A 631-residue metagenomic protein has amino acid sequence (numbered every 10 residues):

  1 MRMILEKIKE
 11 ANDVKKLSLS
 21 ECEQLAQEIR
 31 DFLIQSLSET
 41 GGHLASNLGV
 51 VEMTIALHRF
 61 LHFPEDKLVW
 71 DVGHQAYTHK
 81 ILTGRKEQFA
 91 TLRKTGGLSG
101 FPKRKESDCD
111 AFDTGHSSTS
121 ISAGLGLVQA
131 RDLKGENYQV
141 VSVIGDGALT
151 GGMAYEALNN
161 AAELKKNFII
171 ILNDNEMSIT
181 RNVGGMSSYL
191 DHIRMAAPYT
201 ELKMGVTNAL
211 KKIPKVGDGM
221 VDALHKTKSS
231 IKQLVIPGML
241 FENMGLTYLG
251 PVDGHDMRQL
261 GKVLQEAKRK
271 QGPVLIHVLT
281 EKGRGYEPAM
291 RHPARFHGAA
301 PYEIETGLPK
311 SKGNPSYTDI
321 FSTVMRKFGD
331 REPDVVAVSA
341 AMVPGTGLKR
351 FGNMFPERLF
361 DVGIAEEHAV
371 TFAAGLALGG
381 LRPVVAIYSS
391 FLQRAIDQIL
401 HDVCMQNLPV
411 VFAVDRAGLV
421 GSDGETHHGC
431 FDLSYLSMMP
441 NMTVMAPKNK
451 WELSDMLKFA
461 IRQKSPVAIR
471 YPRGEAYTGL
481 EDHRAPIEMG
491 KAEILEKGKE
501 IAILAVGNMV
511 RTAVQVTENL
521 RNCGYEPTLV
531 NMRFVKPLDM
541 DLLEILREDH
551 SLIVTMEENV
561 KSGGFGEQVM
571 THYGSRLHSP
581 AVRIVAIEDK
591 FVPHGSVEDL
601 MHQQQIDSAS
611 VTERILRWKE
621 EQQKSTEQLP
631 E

Functional and structural regions predicted by a protein language model:
M1-L82, L246-Y248, D253-L260, H277-T280: N-terminal amphipathic, basic-rich helices that act as targeting or association modules
L5, E176-F321: Long, well-ordered, tryptophan-enriched scaffold segments
H43-L164, Y317, D334-V335, A340 (+1 more regions): Cofactor-binding active-site loop characterized by glycine-rich and histidine/acidic residues
K67, G272, T280-Q393, Q398-L408 (+4 more regions): Non-catalytic terminal/interface segments that mediate subunit docking, oligomerization, and allosteric communication
Q88-L98, E163-M177, P198-E201, C404-R416: A glycine-rich helix N-cap at a beta->alpha junction
M220-P288, P409-V414, L433-D482, A581 (+1 more regions): Structural signature of the thiamine diphosphate
K262-Q265, H297-G298, S316-R331, G347-N353 (+3 more regions): Glycine-/acidic-rich phosphate or pyrophosphate-binding loops and their flanking alpha/beta elements
P301-Y302, P309-G313, G421-D423, T443 (+1 more regions): Peripheral docking tails and interdomain loops at the edges of cofactor- or intermediate-handling domains
